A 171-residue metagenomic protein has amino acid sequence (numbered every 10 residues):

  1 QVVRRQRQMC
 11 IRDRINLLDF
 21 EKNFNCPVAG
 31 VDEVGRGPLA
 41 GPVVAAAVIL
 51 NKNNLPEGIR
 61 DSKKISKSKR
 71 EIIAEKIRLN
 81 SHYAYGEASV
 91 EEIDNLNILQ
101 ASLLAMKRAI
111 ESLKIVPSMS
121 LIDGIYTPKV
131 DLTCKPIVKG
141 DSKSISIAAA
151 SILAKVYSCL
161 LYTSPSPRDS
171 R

Functional and structural regions predicted by a protein language model:
Q1-I11, Y162-R171: Single conserved hydrophobic/aromatic residue that forms the stacking wall/gate of nucleotide- or nucleobase-binding
R5, R12-G30: Flexible, acidic active-site loops/lids enriched in D/E/S/T/G that coordinate Mg2+ and/or position polar
N16, G140-S164: Oxyanion/phosphate-interacting regions
N23, S112-K114, Y126-V130, S144-S146: Solvent-exposed alpha-helices and their adjacent loops that cap or buttress functional pockets in soluble metabolic
P27-V34, P38-Y126: Contiguous, small/hydrophobic- and glycine-enriched helical/loop subdomains that border and often "cap" functional
E33-V34, G124, G140, P167-S170: Generic detector of well-ordered alpha-helical packing
I93-D94, K129-V130, L160: Short, solvent-exposed loop/turn segments at secondary-structure junctions
L132-V138: Active-site regions of enzymes building and remodeling cell-envelope glycoconjugates
